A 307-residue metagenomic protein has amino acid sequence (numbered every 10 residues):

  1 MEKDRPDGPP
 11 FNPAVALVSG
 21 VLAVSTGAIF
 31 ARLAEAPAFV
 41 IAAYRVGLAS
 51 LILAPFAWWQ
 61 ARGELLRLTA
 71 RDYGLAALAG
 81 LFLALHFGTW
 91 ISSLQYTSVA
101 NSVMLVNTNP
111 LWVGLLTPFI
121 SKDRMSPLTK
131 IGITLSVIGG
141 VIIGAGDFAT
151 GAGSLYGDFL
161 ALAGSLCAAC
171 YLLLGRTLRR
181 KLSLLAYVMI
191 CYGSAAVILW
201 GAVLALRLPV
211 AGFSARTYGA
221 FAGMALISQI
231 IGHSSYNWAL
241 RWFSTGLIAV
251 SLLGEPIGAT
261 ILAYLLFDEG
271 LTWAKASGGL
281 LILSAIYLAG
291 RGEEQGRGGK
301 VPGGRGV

Functional and structural regions predicted by a protein language model:
M1-Y44, A49, F56, L81 (+7 more regions): Glycine-/small-residue-enriched transmembrane alpha-helix faces in small-molecule transporters and effluxers
E2-K3, V46, A145, T217-G219 (+1 more regions): C-terminal-most transmembrane helix of multi-pass membrane proteins
A14, S102-T108, L174-A196, Q229-L265: Helix-helix packing/entry segments at the starts of transmembrane helices
A23, A28, A54, Q60-A100 (+3 more regions): Specific transmembrane alpha-helical segments of multi-pass solute transporters/efflux pumps, especially DMT/EamA
I29-P37, L65, Q95, G144-S154 (+3 more regions): Membrane-interface helix termini and inter-helical loops of multi-pass transporters
A36-L85, P110-L116, L166-L174, M189-R207 (+4 more regions): Transmembrane alpha-helices of multi-pass small-molecule transport proteins
V40-L51, I91-R124, G164, T245-Y264: Specific alpha-helical transmembrane segments that line the substrate/conduction pathway and gating interfaces
L53, A57, A77, L116 (+5 more regions): Hydrophobic transmembrane alpha-helices of multi-pass small-molecule transport proteins
